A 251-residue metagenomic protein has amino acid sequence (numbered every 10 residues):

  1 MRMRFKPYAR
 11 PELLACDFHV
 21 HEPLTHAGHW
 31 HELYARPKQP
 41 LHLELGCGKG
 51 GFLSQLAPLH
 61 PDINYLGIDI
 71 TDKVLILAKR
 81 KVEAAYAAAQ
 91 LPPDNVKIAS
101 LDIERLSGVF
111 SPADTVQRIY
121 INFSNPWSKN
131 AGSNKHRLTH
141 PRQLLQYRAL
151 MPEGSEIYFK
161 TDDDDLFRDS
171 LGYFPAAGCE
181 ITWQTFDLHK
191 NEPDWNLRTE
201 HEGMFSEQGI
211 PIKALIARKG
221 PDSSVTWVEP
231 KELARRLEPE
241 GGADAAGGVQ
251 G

Functional and structural regions predicted by a protein language model:
M1-K38, I181-G251: SAM/dcSAM-binding transferase cores
G46-G50: Class I SAM-dependent methyltransferase "Motif I" SAM/SAH-binding loop
T71: Conserved SAM/SAH-binding beta-strand->alpha-helix loop
L75-L77, F167: Short alpha-helix immediately C-terminal to the canonical SAM-binding loop
R80-A113: S-adenosyl-L-methionine
L138-E153: A short glycine-rich, Lys/Arg-flanked "PGG" loop and its adjoining helix->strand segment in the class I
G154-T161: Conserved beta-strand signature within the Rossmann-like core of class I S-adenosyl-L-methionine
